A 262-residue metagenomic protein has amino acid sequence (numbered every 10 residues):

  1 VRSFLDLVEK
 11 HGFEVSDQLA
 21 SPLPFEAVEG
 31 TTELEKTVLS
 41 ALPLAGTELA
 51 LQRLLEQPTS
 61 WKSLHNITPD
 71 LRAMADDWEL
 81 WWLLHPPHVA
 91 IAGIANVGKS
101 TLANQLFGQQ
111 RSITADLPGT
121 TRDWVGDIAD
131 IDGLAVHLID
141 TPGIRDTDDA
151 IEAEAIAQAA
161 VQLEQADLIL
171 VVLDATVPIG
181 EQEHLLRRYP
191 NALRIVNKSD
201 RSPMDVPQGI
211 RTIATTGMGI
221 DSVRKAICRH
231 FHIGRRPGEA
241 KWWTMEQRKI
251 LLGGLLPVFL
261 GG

Functional and structural regions predicted by a protein language model:
V1-H88, T244-G262: Conserved P-loop NTPase architecture
R2, A153-I156, A160, G217-R224: Amphipathic alpha-helical transducer elements in NTP-driven molecular machines
L7-E14, A41, A45, M74-D77 (+7 more regions): Conserved, well-folded catalytic cores of nucleic-acid-processing and energy-transducing macromolecular machines
S60-S63, P69-A153, A157-Q162: Conserved G1/Walker A P-loop phosphate-binding module
L71, K99, A159, N197 (+2 more regions): Residue-level signal for inorganic ion chemistry
S100, N104, D123, P207 (+4 more regions): Feature representing long, continuous alpha-helical segments
D132-L134, D149, E154-R211: Conserved C-terminal guanine-recognition region of P-loop GTPase G domains, centered on the G4
A192-L193, S199-W242: Canonical P-loop GTPase G-domain recognition
